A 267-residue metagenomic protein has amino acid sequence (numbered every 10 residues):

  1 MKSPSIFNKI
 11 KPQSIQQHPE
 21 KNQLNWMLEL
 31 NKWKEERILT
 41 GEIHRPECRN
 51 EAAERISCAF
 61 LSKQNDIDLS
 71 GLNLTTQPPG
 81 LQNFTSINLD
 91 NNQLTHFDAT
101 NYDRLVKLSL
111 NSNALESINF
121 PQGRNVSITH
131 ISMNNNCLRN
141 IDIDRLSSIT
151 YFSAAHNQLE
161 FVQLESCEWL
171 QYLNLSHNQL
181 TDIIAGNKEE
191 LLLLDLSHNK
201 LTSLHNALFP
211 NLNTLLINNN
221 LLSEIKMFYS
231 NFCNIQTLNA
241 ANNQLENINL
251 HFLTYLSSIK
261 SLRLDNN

Functional and structural regions predicted by a protein language model:
M1-I15: Non-Sec secretion/translocation targeting segments of pathogen effectors
E35-H96: LRR N-terminal entry segment and analogous cap-like coil->beta motifs
F60, S70, G80-N83, D90 (+9 more regions): C-terminal capping segment of individual leucine-rich repeats
I67, I87-L89, L108-L110, T129-M133 (+6 more regions): Conserved hydrophobic beta-strand positions in leucine-rich repeat
L72, N92, N113, N136 (+6 more regions): Consensus "Asn ladder" position of solenoid repeat domains
Q77, F97, I118, I141 (+5 more regions): Canonical leucine-rich repeat
N219, C233-N267: Leucine-rich repeat domain C-terminal region
